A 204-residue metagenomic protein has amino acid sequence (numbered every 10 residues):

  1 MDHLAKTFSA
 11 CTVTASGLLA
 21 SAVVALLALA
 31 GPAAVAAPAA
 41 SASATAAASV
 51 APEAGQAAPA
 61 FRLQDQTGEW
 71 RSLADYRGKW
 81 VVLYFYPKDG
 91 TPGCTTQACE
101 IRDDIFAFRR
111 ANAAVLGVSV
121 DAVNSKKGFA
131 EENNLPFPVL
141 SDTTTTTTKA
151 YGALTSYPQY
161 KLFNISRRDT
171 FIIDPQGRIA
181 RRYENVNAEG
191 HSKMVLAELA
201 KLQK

Functional and structural regions predicted by a protein language model:
M1-T12: N-terminal secretory signal peptides that target proteins for export/translocation
T12-A33: Bacterial N-terminal signal peptides
L27-A28, P32-A60: N-proximal helix/coil linker or "cap" segments that precede and/or mark the start of modular domains
V50-G55, F61-W80: A short beta-strand-turn-helix
A74-T95: Short active-site neighborhood of thiol/selenol oxidoreductases, capturing the structured segment around
G93-T147: Structural microenvironment flanking redox-active thiols in thiol-disulfide oxidoreductases
N164-K204: Thiol-/selenol-based redox modules, centered on thioredoxin-like and closely related oxidoreductase domains
